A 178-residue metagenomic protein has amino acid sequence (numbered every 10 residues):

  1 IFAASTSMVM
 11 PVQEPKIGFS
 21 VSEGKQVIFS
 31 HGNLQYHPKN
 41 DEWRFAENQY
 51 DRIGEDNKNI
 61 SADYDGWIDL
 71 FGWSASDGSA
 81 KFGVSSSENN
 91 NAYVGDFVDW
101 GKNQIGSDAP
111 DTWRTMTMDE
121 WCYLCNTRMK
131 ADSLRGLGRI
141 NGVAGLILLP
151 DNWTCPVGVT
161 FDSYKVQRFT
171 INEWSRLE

Functional and structural regions predicted by a protein language model:
I1-P11: Sec-dependent, cleavable N-terminal signal peptides
V9-E178: Conserved positions within compact, well-structured domain cores
